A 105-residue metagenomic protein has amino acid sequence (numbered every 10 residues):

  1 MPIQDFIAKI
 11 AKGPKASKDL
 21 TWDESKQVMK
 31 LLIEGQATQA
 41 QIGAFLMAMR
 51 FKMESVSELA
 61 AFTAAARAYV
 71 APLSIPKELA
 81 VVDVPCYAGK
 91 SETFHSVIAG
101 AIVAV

Functional and structural regions predicted by a protein language model:
M1-S96, A104: Acidic, glycine/proline-rich low-complexity segments that act as flexible tails and inter-domain linkers
